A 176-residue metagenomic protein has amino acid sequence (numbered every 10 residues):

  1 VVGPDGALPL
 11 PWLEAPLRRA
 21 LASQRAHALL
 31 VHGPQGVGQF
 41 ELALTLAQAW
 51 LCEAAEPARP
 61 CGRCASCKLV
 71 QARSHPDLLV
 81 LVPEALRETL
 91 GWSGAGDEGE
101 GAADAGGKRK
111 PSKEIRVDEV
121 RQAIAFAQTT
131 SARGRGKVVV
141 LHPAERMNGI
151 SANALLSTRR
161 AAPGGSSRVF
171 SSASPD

Functional and structural regions predicted by a protein language model:
V1-I150: Clamp-loader machinery-focused feature within the broader ASCE/P-loop NTPase space
Q128, N153-G165: Conserved catalytic/switch belt of AAA+ P-loop NTPases
M147, A161-D176: Sensor-1/coupling segment of RecA-like P-loop NTPase cores
